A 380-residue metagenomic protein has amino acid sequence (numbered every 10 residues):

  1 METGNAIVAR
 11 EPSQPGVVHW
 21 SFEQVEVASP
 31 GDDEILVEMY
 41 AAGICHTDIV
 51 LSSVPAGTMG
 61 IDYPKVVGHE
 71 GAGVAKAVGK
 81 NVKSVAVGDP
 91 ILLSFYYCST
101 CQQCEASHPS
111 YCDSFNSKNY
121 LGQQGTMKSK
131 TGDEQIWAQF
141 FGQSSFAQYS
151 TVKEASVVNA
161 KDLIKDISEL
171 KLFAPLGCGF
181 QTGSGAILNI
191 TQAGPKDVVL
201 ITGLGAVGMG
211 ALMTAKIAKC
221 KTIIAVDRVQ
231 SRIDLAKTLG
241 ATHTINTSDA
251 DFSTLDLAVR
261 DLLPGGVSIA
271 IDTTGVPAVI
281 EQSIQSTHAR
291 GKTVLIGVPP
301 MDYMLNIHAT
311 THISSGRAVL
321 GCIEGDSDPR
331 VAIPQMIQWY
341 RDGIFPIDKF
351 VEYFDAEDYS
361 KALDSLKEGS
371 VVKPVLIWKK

Functional and structural regions predicted by a protein language model:
M1-E2, A258, E281-Q285, D326-K380: C-terminal hydrophobic helical "lid"/dimerization subdomain of Rossmann-like NAD(P)H-dependent oxidoreductases
E26-A42, P55-A106, S110, K161-I167: Glycine-rich beta-strand-centered segment in the early N-terminal region that forms part of a ligand/cofactor-binding
T100-V198, T202: NAD(P)H dinucleotide-binding glycine-rich loop of Rossmann-like/cofactor-binding domains, especially the beta1-alpha1
V198-L204, K216-Q282: Adenosine-nucleotide cofactor-binding segment
G203-A206, V298: Glycine-rich Rossmann-fold phosphate-binding loop(s) that bind the pyrophosphate of adenine dinucleotide cofactors
G291-K292, R317: Glycine-centered, small-residue-biased loops immediately flanking beta-strands in adenine/cofactor-binding cores
V298-G316, P334: Rossmann-fold NAD(P)-binding glycine/threonine-rich loop
